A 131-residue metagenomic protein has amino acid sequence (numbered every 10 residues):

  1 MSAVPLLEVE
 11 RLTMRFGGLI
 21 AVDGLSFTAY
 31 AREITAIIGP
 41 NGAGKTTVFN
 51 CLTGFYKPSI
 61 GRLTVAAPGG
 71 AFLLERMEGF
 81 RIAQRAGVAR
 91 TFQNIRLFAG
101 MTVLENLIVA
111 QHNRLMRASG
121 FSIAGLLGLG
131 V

Functional and structural regions predicted by a protein language model:
A36, A83-R96: ABC nucleotide-binding domain signature
I38-P40: The feature captures the beta-strand-to-loop junction immediately N-terminal to the Walker
T46-T47: Conserved Walker
T53: Helix-to-loop junction immediately C-terminal to a conserved catalytic motif
R62-R85, A124-G130: ABC ATPase NBD Q-loop/coupling interface
G100-V131: ABC-family P-loop ATPase nucleotide-binding domains
